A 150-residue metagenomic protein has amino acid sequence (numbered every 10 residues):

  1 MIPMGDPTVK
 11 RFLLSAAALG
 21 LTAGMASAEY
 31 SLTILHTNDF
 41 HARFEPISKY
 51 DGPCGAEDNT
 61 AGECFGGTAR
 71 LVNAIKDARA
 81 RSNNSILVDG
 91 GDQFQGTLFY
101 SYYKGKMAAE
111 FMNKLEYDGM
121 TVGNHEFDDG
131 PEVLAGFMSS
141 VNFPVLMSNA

Functional and structural regions predicted by a protein language model:
M1-T8: Short, Lys/Arg-enriched N-terminal segments with co-localized hydrophobic residues within the first ~10-30 amino acids
M4, L19, A23, A61 (+1 more regions): Feature targets compositionally biased, intrinsically disordered low-complexity regions with long contiguous runs
T8-S27: Gram-negative bacterial Sec-dependent N-terminal signal peptides
A28-A150: N-terminal catalytic scaffold of extracellular/periplasmic and nuclease hydrolases that process anionic headgroups
